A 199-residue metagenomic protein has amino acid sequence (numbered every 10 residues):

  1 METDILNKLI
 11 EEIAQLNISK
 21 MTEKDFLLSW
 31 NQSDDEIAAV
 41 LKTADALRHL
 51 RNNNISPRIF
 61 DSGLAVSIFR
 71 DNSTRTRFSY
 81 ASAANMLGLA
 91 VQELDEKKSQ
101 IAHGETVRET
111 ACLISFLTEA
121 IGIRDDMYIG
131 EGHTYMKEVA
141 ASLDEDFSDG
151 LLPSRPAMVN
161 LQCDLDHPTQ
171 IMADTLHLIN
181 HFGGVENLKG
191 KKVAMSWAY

Functional and structural regions predicted by a protein language model:
E2-F78, S82: Positively charged, low-complexity intrinsically disordered leader regions
W30, N54, E138-A141, M195-W197: Bulky hydrophobic/aromatic packing residues
A46-L50, E145, N180: Conserved helix-loop functional segments at active or binding sites
R58-I179: Phosphate/diphosphate ligand-binding glycine-rich loop within oxidoreductases
L178-L188: Phosphate/diphosphate-binding glycine-rich loops and adjacent basic-rich segments that engage nucleotide
E186-Y199: An alpha-beta-alpha
